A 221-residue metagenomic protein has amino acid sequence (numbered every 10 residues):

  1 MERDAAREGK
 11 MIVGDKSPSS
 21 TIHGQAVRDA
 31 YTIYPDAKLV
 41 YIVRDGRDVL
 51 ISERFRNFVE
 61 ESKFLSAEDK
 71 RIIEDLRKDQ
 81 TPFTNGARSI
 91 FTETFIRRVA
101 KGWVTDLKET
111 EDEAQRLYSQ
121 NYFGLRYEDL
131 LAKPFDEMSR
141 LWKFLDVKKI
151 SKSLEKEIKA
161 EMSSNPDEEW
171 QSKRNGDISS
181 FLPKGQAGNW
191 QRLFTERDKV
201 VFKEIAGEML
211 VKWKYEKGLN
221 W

Functional and structural regions predicted by a protein language model:
M1-R3: A short, well-structured juxtamembrane/interface segment
A6-V13, S17-E155, S164-G176, S180-F181: PAPS-dependent sulfotransferase catalytic domain
R98, D129, I178, W190-V201: A general boundary/transition motif marking the beginning of the first structured unit of a protein
P183-Q186, R192-W221: C-terminal accessory extensions appended to soluble enzyme cores
